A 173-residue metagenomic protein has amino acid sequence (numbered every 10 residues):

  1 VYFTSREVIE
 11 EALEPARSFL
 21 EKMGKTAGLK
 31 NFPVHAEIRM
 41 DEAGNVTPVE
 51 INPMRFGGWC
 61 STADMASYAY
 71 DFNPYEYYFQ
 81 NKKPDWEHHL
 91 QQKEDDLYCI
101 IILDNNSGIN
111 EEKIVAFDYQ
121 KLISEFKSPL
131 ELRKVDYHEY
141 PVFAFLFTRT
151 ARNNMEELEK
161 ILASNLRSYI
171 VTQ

Functional and structural regions predicted by a protein language model:
V1-L29, P33, M40, N52-K82: ATP-dependent carboxylate/phosphate-activation module, predominantly the ATP-grasp catalytic core and closely related
T26, I38-M40, H89-K93: Short, conserved, surface-exposed binding loops centered on an aromatic residue
P33-H35, D96: Short beta-strand-initiation
E42-N45: Short strand-connecting beta-turns/loops that link adjacent beta-strands
T47-E50: Protein kinase-like catalytic core scaffold
F79-Q173: Peripheral (often C-terminal) accessory segments that flank ATP-dependent C-N-forming ligase machineries
